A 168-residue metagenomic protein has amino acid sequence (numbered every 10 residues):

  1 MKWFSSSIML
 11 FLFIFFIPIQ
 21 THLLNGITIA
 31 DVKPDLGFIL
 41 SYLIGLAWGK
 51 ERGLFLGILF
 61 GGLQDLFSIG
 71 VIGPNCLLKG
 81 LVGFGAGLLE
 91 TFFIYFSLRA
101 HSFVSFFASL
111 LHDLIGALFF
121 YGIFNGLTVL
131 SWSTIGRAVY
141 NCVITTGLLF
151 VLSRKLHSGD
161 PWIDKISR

Functional and structural regions predicted by a protein language model:
M1-R168: Terminal, non-globular segments
